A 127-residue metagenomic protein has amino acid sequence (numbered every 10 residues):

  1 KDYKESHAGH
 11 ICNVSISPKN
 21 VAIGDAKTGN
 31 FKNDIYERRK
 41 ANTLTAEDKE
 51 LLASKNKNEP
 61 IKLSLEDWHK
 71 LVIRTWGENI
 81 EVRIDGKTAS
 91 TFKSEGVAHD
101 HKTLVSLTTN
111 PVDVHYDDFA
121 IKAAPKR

Functional and structural regions predicted by a protein language model:
K1-R127: Extracellular glycan-recognition regions
